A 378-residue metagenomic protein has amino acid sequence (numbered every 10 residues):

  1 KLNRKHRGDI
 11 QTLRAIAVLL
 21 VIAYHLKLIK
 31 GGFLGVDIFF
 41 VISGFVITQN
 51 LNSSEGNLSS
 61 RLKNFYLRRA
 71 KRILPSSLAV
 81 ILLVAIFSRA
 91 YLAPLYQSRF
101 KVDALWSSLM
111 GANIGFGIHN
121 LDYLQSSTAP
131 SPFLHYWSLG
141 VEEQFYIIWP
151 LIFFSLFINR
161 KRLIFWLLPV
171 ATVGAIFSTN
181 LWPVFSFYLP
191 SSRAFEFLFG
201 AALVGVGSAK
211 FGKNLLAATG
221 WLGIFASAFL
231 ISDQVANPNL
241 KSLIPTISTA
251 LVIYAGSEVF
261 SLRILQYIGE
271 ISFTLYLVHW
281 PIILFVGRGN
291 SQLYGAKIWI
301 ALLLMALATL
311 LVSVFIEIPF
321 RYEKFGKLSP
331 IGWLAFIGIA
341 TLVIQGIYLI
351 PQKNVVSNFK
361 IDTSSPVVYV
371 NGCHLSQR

Functional and structural regions predicted by a protein language model:
K1-G326: Membrane-interface helix/loop caps of multi-pass membrane proteins
D233, G289-L310, V314, I318-R378: Extracellular/periplasmic envelope-modification machinery, especially enzymes that add or remove acyl/ester groups on
